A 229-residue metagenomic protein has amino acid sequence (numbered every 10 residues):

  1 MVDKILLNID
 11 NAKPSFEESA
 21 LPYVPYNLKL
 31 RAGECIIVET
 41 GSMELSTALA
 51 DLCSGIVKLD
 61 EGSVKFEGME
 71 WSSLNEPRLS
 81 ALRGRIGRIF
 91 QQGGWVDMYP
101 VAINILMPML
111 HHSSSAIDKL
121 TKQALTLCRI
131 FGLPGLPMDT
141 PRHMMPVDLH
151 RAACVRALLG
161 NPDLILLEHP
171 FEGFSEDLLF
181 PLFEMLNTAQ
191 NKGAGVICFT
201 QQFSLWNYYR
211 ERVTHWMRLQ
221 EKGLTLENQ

Functional and structural regions predicted by a protein language model:
S54: Helix-to-loop junction immediately C-terminal to a conserved catalytic motif
G62-S72: Conserved ABC transporter NBD signature motif
W71-G87: ABC ATPase NBD coupling module
Q92, M98-H111, Q123: Q-loop/switch helix immediately C-terminal to the Walker
K119-L136: Conserved ABC ATPase "signature" region
T140-D148: Conserved ABC ATPase signature
C154-V155: Hydrophobic anchor residue at the start of the ABC signature
